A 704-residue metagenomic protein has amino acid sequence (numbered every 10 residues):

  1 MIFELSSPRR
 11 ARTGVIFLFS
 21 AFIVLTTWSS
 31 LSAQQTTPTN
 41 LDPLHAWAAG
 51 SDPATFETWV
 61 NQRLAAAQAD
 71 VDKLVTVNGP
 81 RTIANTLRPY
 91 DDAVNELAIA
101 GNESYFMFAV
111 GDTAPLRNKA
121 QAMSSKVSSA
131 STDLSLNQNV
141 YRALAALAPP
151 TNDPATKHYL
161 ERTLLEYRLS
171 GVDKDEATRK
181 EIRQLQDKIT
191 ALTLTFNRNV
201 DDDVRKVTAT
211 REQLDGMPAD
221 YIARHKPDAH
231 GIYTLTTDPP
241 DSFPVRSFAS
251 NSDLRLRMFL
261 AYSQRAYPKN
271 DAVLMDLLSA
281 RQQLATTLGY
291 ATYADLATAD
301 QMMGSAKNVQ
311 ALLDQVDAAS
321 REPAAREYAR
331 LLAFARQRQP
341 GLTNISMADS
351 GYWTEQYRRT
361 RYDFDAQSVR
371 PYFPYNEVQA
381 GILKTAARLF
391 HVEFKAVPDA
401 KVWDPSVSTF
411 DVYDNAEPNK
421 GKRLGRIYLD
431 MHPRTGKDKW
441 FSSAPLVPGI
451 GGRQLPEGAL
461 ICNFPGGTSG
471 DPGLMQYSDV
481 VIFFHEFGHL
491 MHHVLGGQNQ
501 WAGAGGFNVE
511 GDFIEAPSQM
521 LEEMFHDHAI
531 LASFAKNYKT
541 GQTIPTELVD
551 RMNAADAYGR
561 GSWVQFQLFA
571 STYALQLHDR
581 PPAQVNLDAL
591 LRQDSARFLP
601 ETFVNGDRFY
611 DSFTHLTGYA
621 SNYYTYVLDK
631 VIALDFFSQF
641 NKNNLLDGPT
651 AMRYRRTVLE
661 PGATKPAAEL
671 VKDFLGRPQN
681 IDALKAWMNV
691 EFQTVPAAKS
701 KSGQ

Functional and structural regions predicted by a protein language model:
M1-A11: N-terminal secretory signal peptides that target proteins for export/translocation
I16-T27: Bacterial N-terminal signal peptides
W28-Q34: Signal peptide processing junction and immediate N-terminal pro/mature segment of secreted/exported proteins
Q34-P218, T234, H615, F640 (+1 more regions): N-terminal helix-rich structural modules
Q35-P53, I232, E377, G381-E393 (+7 more regions): C-terminal, non-catalytic "cap/extension" segments appended to globular domains
L41-T55, S104-M123, A145-Q184, T236-D271 (+6 more regions): Short His/Asp/Glu-rich catalytic/ion-coordination signatures at enzyme active sites or charged loops
Y159-L160, A191, R198, D203-T236 (+4 more regions): Active-site-proximal, well-structured secondary-structure segments within enzyme catalytic domains
P465-F484: Short pre-active-site segment immediately N-terminal to the catalytic Zn-binding motif
